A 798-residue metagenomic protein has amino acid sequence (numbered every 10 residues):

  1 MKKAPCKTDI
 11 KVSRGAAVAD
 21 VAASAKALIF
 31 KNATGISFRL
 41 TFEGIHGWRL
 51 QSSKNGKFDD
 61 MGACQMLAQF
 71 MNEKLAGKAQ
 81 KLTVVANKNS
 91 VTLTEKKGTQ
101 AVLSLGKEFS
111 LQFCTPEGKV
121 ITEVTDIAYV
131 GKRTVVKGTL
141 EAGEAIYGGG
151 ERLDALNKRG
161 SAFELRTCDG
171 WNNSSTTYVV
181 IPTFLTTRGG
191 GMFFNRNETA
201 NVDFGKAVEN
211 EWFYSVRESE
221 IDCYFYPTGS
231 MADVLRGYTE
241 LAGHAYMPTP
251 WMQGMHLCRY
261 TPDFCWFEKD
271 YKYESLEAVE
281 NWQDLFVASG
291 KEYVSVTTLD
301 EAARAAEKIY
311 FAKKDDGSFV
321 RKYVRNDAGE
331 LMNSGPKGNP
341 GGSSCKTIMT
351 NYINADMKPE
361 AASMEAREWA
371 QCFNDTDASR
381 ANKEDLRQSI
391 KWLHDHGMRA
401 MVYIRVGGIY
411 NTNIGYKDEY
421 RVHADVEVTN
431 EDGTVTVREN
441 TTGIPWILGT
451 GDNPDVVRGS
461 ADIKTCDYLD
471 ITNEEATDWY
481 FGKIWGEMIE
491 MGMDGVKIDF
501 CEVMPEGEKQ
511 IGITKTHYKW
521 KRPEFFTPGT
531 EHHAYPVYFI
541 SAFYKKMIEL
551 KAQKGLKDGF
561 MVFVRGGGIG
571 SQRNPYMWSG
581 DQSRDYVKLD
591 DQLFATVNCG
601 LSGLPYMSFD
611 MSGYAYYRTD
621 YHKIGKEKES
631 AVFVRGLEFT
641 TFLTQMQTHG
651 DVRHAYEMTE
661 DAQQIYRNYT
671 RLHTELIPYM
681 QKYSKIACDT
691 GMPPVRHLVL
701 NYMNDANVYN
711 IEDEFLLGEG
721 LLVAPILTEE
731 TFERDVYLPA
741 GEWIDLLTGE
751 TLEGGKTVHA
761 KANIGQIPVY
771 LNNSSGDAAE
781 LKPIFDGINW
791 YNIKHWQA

Functional and structural regions predicted by a protein language model:
K2-P5, D9-I10, A27-G35, R39-E43 (+4 more regions): Catalytic and substrate-binding clefts that recognize carbohydrates or anionic sugar/phosphate headgroups
K7-K31, M692-N710, E714: Extracellular/luminal recognition modules and glycoprotein regions
A33-G35, E43-I45, S53-N55, K96-G98 (+19 more regions): An acidic- and aromatic-residue-enriched active-site/binding cleft used to recognize and process polar
S37, Q80, D169-N172, V179-I181 (+11 more regions): Generic recognition of flexible, low-complexity loop/linker segments
V102-S104, S174-S175, M192-N195, N201-F204 (+11 more regions): Short helix/loop capping segments that flank catalytic or ligand/cofactor-binding pockets
E123, V135, G341, D356-Y666 (+1 more regions): Aromatic- and carboxylate-enriched substrate-binding clefts and catalytic-loop regions of carbohydrate-active enzymes
Y544-A552, G559-M561, G567-W578, D591 (+2 more regions): Catalytic core of carbohydrate-active enzymes
